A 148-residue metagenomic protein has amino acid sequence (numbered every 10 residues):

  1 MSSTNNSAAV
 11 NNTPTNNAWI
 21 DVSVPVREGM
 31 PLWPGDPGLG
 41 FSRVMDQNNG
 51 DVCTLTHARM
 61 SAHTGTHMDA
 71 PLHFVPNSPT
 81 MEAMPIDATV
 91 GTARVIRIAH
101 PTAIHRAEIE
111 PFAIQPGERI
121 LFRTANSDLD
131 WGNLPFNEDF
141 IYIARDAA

Functional and structural regions predicted by a protein language model:
S2-A148: Active-/binding-site microenvironments in catalytic and ligand-binding cores
